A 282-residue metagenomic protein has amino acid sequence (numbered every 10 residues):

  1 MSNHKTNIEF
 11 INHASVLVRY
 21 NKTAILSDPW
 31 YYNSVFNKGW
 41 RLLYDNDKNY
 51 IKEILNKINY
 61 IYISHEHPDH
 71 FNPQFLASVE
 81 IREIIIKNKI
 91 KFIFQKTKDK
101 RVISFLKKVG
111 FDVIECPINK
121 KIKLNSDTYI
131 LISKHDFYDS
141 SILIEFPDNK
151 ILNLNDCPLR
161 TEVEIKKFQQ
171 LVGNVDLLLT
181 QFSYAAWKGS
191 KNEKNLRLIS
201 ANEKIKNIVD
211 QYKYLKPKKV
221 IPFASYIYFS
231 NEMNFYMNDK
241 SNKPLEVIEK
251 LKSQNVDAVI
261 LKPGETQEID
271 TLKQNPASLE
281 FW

Functional and structural regions predicted by a protein language model:
S2-N3, K89-N149, E249-L251, V259-K262: Metallo-beta-lactamase
H4, I11-N21, K121-V175: Catalytic core of the metallo-beta-lactamase
Y20-E66, H70-I81, L159-N174: Pre-active-site segment of Zn-dependent metallo-hydrolases
L26-D28, K57-F71, F92-K96, L152-P158 (+4 more regions): Active-site neighborhood of phospho(di)ester-bond hydrolases with catalytic His/Asp-centered motifs
N33-S34, E66-F71, K98-V102, I122-K123 (+5 more regions): Active-site environment of divalent metal-dependent phosphoester hydrolases
K48-K120: Active-site HxH/HxHxD metal-binding segment of metal-dependent hydrolases
I90-F94, E162-N255: Cap/insert and terminal regions of metallo-dependent hydrolase folds
N238-W282: C-terminal regulatory/interaction regions
